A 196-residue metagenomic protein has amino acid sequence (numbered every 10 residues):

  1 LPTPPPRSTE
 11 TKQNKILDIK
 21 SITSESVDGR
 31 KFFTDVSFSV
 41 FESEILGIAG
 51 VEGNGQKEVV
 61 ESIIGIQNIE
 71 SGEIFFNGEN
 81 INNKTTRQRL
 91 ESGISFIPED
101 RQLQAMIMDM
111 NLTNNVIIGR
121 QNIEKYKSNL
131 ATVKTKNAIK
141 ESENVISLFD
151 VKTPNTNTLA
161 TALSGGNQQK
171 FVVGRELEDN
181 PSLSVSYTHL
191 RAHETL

Functional and structural regions predicted by a protein language model:
L1-G29, K127-K140: Pre-NBD coupling/linker segments of ABC/ABC-like ATPases
Q13, V60-L163: Conserved P-loop NTPase catalytic core
I19-E25, K31-F41, G72: Conserved beta-strand
V36-G47, N54-G55: Pre-Walker A (P-loop) beta-loop-beta motif of ABC nucleotide-binding domains
V173: Hydrophobic anchor residue at the start of the ABC signature
N180: Conserved catalytic motifs of ABC-family nucleotide-binding domains
Y187-L196: Conserved small/polar residues in nucleotide/adenosyl-binding loops
